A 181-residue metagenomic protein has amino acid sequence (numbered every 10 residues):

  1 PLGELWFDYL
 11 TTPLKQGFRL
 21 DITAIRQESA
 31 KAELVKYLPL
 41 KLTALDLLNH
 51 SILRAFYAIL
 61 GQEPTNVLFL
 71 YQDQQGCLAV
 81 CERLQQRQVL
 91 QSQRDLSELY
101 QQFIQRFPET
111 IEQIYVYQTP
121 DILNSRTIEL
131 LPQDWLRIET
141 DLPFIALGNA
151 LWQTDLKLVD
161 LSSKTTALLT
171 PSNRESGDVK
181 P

Functional and structural regions predicted by a protein language model:
P1-P181: Hydrophobic/aromatic-enriched cytosolic interaction surfaces used to assemble or bind macromolecules
